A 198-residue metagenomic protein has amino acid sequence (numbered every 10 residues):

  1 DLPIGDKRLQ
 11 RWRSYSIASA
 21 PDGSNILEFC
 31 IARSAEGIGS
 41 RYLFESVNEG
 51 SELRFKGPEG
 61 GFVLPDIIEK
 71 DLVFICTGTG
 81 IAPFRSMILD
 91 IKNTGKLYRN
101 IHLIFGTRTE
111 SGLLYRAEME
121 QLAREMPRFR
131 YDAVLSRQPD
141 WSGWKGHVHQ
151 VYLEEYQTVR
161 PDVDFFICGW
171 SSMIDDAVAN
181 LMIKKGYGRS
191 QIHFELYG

Functional and structural regions predicted by a protein language model:
D1-S51, R108, S136-R137: Ferredoxin-reductase
I17, G80, W170: Short, conserved phosphate/pyrophosphate- and ester-handling motifs at nucleotide-, phospho-/glycolipid
I17, P83-T94: Histidine-anchored nucleotide/phosphate-binding helix
G57-E69: A short, basic/flexible loop-to-alpha-helix module at the beginning of a structural domain
D66-D71, V159-P161: Short helix-loop-beta connector
E69-K70, D90-I101: Conserved S-adenosyl-L-methionine
L72-M87: A phosphate-binding catalytic loop at a beta-strand-loop-alpha-helix junction that coordinates phosphoryl groups
N100-G198: Reductase modules of NAD(P)H-dependent flavoproteins
